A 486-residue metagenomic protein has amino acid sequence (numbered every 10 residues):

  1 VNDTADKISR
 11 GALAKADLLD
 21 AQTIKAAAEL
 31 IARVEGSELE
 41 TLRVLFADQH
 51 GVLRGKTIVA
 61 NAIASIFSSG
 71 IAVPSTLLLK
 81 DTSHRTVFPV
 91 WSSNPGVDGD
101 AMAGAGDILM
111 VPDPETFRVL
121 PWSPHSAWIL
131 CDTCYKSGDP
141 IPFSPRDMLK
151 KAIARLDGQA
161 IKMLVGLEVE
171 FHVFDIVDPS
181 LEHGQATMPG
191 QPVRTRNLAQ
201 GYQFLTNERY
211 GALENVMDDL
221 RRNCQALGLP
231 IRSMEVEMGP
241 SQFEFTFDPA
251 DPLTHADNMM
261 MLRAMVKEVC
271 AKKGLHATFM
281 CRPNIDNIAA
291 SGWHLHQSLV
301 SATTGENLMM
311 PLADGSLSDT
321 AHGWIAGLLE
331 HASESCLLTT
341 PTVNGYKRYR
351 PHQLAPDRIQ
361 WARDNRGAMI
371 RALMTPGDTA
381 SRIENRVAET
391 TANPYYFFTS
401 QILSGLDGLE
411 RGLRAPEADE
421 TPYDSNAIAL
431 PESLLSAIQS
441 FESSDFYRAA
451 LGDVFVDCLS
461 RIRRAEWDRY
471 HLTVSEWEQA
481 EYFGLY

Functional and structural regions predicted by a protein language model:
N2-I231, H255, N426-Y486: ATP/Mg2+-dependent ligation/transfer catalytic cores
N2-S37, L45-L53, T254-H255, M265-N284 (+1 more regions): C-terminal accessory/tail domains of diverse enzymes
I129-Y135, F243-P249, Q297: Short, hydrophobic beta-strand segments
L164-H172, G190-N207, L227-T246, A277-H296 (+1 more regions): Core alpha/beta catalytic barrel or barrel-like domain that forms the active/cofactor pocket in diverse metabolic
G184-R194, W293-S301, I359-W361, A368-M374: Short beta-strand elements
F204, E208-I231, F245-P252, R263-F279 (+1 more regions): Accessory "access/gating" subregions that flank catalytic or transport cores
P249-M261, I285-N287: Active-site neighborhood of thiol-dependent amide/isopeptide-bond enzymes
S291-G315: Acidic/histidine-rich catalytic neighborhood
